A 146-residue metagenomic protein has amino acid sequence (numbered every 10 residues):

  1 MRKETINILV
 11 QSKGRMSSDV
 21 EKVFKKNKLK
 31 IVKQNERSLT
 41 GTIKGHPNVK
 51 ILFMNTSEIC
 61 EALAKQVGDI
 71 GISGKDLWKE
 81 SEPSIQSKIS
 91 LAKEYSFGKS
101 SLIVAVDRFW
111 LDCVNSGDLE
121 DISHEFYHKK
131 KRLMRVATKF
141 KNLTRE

Functional and structural regions predicted by a protein language model:
M1-E146: Domain-level signature for soluble enzymes in the chorismate/prephenate branch of the shikimate pathway
